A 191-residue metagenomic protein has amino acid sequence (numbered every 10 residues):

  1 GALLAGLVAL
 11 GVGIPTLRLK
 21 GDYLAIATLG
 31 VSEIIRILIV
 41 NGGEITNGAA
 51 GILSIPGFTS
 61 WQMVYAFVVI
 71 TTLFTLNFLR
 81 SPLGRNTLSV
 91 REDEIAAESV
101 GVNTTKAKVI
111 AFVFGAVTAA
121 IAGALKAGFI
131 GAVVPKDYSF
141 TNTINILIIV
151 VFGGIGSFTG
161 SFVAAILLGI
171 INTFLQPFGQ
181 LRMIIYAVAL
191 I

Functional and structural regions predicted by a protein language model:
G1-E33, V163-L167: Alpha-helical transmembrane segments within multi-pass membrane transporters and channels
G1-L3, A9, V109-L190: Transmembrane alpha-helical segments in multi-pass inner-membrane proteins
G13, I37-V40, T71-T75, L79 (+3 more regions): Structural signal for membrane-spanning alpha-helices in multi-pass inner-membrane proteins, emphasizing helix cores
L19-K20, V102, V133, G156: Membrane-helix interface residues
K20-D22, E92-E94, I155-F158: Short loop-to-helix capping motifs
Y23, S54, F58-W61, T105-K106 (+1 more regions): Membrane-water interface of alpha-helical transmembrane segments
T28-S81: Transmembrane helix-bundle core of multi-pass membrane transporters and related energy-transducing complexes
T59-V134: Helix-loop-helix "hairpin" substructures at the membrane interface of multi-pass membrane proteins
